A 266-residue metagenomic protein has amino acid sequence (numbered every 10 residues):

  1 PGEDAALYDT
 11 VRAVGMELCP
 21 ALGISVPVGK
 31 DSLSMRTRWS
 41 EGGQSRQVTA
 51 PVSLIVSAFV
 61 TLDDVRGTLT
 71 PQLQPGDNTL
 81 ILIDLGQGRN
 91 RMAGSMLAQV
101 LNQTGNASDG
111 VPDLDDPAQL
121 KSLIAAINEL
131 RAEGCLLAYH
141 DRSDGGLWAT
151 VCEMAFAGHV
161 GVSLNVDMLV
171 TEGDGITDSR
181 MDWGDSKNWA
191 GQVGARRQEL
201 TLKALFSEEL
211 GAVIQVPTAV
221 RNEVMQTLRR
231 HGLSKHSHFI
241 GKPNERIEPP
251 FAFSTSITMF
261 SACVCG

Functional and structural regions predicted by a protein language model:
P1-G266: Glycine/proline-enriched, intrinsically flexible loops and inter-domain linkers
